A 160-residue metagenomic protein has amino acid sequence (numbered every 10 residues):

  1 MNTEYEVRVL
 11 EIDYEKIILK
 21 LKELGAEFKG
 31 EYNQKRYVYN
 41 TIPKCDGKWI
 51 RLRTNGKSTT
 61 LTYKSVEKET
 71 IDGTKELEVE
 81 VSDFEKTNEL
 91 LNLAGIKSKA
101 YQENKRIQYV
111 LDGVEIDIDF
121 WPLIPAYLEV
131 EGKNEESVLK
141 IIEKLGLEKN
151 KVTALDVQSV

Functional and structural regions predicted by a protein language model:
M1-G113, E148-V160: N-terminal strand-loop-strand beta-hairpin
E67-T70, I124, E136: Short, surface-exposed beta-strand-loop junctions and turns on beta-sheet-rich folds
I116: Trp/Gly-enriched beta-strand surface patches
D119-L123: A contiguous pocket-lining binding segment that forms or flanks enzyme active sites
L139: Conserved SAM-binding loop
